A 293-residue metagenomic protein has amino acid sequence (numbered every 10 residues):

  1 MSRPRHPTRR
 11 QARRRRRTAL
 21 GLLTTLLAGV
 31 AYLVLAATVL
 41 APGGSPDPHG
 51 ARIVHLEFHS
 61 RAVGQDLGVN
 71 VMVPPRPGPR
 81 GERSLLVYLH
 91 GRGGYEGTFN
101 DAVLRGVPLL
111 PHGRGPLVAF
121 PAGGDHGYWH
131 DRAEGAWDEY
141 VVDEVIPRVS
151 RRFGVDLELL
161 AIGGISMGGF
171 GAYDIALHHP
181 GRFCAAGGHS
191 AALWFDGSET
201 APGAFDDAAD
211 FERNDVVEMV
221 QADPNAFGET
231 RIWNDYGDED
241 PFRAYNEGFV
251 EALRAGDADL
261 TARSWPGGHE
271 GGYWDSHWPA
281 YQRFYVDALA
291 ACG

Functional and structural regions predicted by a protein language model:
S2-R5, R15-T25, G29-G293: Non-catalytic cap/lid and distal C-terminal segments of serine-dependent acyl enzymes
T8-A12: Acidic, low-complexity N-terminal propeptides/linkers enriched in Ser/Thr/Asp/Gly that mediate export, maturation
